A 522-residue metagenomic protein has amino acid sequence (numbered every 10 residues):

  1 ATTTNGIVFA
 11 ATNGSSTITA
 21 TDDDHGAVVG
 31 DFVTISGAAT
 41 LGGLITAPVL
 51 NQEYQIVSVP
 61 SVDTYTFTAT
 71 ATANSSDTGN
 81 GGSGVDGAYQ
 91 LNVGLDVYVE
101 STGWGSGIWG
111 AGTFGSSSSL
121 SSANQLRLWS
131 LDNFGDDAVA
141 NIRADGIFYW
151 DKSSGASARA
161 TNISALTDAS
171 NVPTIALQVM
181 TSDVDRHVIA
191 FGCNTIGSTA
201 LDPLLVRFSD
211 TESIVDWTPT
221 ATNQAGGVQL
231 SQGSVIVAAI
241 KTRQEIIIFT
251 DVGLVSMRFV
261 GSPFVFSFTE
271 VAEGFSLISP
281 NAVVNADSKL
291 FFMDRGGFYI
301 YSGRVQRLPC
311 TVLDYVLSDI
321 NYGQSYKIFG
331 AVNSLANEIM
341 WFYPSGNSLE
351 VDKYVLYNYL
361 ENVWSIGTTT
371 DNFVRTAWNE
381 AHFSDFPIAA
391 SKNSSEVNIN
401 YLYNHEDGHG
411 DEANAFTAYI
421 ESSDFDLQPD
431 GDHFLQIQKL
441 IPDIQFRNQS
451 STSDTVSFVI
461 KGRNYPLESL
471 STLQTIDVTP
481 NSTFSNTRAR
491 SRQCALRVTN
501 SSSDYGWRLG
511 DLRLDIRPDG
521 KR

Functional and structural regions predicted by a protein language model:
T2-R127, A156-T161, T167-S170: Small/polar beta-strand repeat architecture
T21-G26, T68-S76, R143, S153 (+3 more regions): Secondary-structure transition/turn motif
G43-P48, W129-S130, D137, Q244-E245 (+1 more regions): Short consensus segments that form the blades of beta-propeller domains, in both extracellular/periplasmic
L95-V99, W104, I108-W109, L120 (+3 more regions): Beta-sheet repeat architectures centered on beta-propellers
V97-W104, I147-D151, N194-T220, Y354-L360 (+1 more regions): Short beta-strand segments and strand-loop junctions that repeat across beta-rich extracellular domains
A111-N124, A156-I328: Beta-propeller and closely related beta-pinwheel folds
D136-W150, A158-R159: Hydrophobic or amphipathic alpha-helical targeting/insertion segments
V139-N141, A190, I247-I248, F291-F292 (+2 more regions): Conserved beta-strand element within WD40/beta-propeller blades
